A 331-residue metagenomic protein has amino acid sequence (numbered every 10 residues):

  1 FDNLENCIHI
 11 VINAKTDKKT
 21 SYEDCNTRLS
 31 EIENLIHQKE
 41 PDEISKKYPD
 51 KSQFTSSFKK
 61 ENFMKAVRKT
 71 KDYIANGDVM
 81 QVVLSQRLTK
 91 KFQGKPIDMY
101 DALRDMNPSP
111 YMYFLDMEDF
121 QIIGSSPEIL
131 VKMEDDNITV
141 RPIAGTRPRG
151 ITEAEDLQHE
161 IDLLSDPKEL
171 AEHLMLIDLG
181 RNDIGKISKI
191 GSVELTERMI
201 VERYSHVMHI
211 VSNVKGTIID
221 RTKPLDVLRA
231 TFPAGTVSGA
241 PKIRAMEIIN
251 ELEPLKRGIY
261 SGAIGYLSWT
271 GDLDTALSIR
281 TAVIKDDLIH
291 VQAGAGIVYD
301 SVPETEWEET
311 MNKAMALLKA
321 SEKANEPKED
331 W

Functional and structural regions predicted by a protein language model:
F1-W331: Extended alpha-helical targeting/anchoring segments, especially N-terminal organellar/secretory targeting helices
